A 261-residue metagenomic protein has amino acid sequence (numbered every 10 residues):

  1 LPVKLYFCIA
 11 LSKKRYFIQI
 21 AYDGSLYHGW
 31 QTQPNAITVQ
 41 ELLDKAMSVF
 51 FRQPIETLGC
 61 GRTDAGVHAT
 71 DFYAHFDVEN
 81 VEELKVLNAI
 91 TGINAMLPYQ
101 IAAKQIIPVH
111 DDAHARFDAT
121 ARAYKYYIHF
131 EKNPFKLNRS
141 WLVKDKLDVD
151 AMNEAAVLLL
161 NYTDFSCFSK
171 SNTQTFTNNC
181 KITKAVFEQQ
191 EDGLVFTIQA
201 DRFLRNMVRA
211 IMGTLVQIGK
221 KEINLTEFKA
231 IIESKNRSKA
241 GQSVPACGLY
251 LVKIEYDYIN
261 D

Functional and structural regions predicted by a protein language model:
P2-Y6: Extreme N-terminal basic, low-complexity initiation segments that serve as generic localization/processing leaders
F7-D261: Structured-RNA-binding interfaces characteristic of tRNA pseudouridine synthases
